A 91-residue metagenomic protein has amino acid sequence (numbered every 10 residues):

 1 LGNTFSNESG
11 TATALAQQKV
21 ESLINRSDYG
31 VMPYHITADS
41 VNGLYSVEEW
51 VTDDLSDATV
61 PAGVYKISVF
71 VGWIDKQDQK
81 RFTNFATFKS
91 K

Functional and structural regions predicted by a protein language model:
L1-K91: Flexible, low-complexity segments enriched in proline/glycine/serine and punctuated by aromatic residues
